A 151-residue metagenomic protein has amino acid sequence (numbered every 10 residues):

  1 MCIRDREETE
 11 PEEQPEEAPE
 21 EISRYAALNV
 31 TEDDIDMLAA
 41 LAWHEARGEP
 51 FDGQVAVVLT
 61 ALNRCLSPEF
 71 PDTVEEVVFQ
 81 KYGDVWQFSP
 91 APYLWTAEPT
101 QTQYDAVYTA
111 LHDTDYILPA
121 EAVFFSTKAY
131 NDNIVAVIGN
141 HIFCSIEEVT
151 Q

Functional and structural regions predicted by a protein language model:
M1-D5: Conserved small/polar residues in nucleotide/adenosyl-binding loops
E10-Q151: Bacterial extracytoplasmic/cell-wall-associated proteins, especially those involved in peptidoglycan
